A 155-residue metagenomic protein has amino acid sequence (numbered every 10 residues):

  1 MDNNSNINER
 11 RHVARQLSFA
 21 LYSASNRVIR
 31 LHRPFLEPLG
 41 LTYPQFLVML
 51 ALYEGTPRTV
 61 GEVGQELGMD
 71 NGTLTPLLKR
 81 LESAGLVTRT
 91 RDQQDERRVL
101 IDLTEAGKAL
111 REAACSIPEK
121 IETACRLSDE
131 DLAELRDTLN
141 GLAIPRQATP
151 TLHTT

Functional and structural regions predicted by a protein language model:
M1-L39, A133, G141-I144, H153-T155: N-terminal leader segment of winged-helix/HTH proteins
F19-Y22, N26, R30-D70: N-terminal helix-turn-helix DNA-binding core of bacterial DNA-binding proteins
I29, P57, K79-D137: Charged, amphipathic alpha-helical coiled-coil/dimerization segments
P34, P38, E54, R80 (+5 more regions): Conserved amphipathic alpha-helical interaction elements at protein-protein interfaces in regulatory, energy-coupling
A124-R126, P145-T154: Amphipathic alpha-helical linker/stalk segments
